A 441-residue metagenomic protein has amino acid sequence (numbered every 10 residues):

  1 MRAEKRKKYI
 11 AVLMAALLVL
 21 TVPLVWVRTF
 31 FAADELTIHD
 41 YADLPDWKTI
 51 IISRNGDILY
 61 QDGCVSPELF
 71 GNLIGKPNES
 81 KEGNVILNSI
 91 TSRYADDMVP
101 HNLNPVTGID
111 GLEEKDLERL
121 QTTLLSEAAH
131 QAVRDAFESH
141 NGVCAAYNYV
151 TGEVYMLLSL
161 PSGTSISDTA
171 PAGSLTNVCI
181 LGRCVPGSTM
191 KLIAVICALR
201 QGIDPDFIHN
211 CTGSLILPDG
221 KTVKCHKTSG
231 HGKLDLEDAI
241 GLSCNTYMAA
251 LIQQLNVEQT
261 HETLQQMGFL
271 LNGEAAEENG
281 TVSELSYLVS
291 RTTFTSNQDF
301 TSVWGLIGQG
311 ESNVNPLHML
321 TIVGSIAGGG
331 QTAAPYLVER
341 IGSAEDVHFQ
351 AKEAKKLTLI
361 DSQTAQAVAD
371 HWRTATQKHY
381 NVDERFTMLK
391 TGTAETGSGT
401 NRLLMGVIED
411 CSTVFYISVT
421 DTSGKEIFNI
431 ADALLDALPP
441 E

Functional and structural regions predicted by a protein language model:
M1-A170, R183, F207, Q259-Q266 (+2 more regions): Periplasmic/cell-envelope proteins involved in peptidoglycan metabolism and beta-lactam response
R54-N55, V150-G182, I196-S423, D432-P440: Beta-lactam-recognizing serine transpeptidase/beta-lactamase-like catalytic domain environment
